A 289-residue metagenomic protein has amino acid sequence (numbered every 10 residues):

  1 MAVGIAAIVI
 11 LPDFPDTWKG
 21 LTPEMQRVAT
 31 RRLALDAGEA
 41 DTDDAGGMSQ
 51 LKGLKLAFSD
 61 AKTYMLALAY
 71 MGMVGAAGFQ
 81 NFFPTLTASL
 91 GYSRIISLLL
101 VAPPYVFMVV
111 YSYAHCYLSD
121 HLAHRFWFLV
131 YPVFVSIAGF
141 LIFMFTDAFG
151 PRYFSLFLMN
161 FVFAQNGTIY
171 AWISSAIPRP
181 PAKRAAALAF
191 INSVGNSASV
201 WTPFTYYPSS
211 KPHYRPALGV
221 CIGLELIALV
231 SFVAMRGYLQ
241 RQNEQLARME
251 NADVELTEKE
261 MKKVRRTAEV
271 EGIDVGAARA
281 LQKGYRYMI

Functional and structural regions predicted by a protein language model:
M1-G4, V106-V110, I137-A138, N196 (+2 more regions): Small-residue-rich packing faces within the transmembrane alpha-helices of Major Facilitator Superfamily
I8-D43, F190, R215-I289: Intracellular terminal tails of multi-pass secondary transporters
K52-Y117, W127, N166, Y170 (+1 more regions): Extracytoplasmic gate region of multi-pass secondary transporters
T87, L118, I173, P208-S209 (+1 more regions): Hydrophobic alpha-helical transmembrane and interfacial-helix anchor sites in secondary transporters
R94-I95, P181-I191, L218: Loop-to-transmembrane helix entry/capping segments in MFS-fold secondary transporters and related SLC/MFSD carriers
F126-I142, Q165: Structural signature of the two symmetry-related core transmembrane helices
G150-T168, W172-S174, N192: Hydrophobic core of transmembrane alpha-helices in multi-pass small-molecule transporters, especially MFS/SLC-type
W172-A185, K211-P212: Paired intracellular helix-loop junctions of major facilitator superfamily
